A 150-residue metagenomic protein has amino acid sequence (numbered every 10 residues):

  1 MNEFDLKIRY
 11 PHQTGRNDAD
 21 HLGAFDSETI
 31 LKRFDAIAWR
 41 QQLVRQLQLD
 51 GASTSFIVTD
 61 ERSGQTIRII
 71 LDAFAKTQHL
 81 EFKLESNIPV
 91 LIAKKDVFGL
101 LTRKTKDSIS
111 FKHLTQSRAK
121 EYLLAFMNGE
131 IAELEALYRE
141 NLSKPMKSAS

Functional and structural regions predicted by a protein language model:
M1, R16, H79-K83: N-terminal domain-start interaction segment
N2-T66: Negatively charged, low-complexity tracts enriched in Asp/Glu with abundant Ser/Thr
R9, Q13, L101-T105, P145-M146: Generic signal for short, ordered secondary-structure residues within or immediately flanking folded domains
T59-I131: Amphipathic protein-protein interaction modules
E135-S150: Short, highly charged C-terminal tails/helix-capping segments
